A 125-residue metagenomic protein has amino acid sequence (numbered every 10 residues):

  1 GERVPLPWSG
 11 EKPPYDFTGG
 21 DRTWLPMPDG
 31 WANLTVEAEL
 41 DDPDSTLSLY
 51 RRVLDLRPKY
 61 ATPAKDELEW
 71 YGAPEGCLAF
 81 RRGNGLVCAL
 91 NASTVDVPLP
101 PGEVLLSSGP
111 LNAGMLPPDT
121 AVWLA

Functional and structural regions predicted by a protein language model:
G1-L86: Loop/helix patches that line or flank the sugar-binding groove of alpha-linked glycan CAZymes
P13, Y60, T94, P110-L111: Generic "edge-of-domain/loop-turn" microfeature
W24-P26, S108, M115: Selective for proline/serine-rich intrinsically disordered segments in cytosolic/nuclear regulatory regions
A79-R82, D96-P101, L124: Alpha-helix C-terminal capping segments
A89-S93: Asparagine-centered strand-capping/turn motif at beta-strand->loop junctions
V95-N112: Beta-strand-rich binding/interaction modules
N112-A125: C-terminal beta-strand-rich structural cap/linker in extracellular carbohydrate-active enzymes
